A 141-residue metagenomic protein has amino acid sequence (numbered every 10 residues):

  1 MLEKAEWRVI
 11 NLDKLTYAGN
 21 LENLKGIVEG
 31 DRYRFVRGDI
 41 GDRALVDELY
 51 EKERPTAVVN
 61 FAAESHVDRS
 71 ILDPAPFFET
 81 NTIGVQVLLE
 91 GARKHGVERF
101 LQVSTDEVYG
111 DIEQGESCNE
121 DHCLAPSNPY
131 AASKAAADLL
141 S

Functional and structural regions predicted by a protein language model:
M1-S141: N-terminal Rossmann-like NAD(P)+-binding domain of SDR-like oxidoreductases, especially those catalyzing
